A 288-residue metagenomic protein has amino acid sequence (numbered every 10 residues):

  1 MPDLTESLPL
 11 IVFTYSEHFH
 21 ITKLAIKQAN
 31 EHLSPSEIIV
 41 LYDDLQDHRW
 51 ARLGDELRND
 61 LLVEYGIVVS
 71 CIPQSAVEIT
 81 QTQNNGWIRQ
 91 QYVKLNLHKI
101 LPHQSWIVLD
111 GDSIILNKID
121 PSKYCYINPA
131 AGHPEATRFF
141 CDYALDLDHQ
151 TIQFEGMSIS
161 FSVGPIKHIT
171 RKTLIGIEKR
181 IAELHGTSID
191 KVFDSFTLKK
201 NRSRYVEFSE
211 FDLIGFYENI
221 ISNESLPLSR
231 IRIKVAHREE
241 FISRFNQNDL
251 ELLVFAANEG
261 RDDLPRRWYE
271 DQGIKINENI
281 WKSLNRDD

Functional and structural regions predicted by a protein language model:
M1-K27: N-proximal low-complexity "stem/linker" segments adjacent to membrane-targeting elements
K27-S36: Short, acidic, metal-binding catalytic loop of nucleotide-sugar glycosyltransferases
S36-D47: Short beta-strand/loop segment that forms part of the nucleotide-sugar
Q46-I100: Active-site-proximal specificity loops/subdomain of glycosyltransferases
H103-L116: Short beta-strand-to-loop acidic/aromatic patch adjacent to the donor-nucleotide binding site
I114-I152: Conserved donor-nucleotide/metal-binding helix-loop-beta segment in metal-dependent transferases, i.e., the alpha-helix
F161-E251: Catalytic core and acceptor-binding pocket of nucleotide-sugar-dependent glycosyltransferases
A236-D288: Long, low-complexity C-terminal extensions of enzymes
